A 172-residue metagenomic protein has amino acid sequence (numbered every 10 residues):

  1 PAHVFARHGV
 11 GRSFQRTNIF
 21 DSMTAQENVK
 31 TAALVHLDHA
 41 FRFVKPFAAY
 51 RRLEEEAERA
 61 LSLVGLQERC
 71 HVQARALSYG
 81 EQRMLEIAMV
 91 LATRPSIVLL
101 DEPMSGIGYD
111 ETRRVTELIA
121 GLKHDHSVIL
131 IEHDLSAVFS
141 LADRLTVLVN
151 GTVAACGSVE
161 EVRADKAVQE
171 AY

Functional and structural regions predicted by a protein language model:
P1-Y172: Glycine-rich phosphate-binding loops of nucleotide-dependent enzymes
